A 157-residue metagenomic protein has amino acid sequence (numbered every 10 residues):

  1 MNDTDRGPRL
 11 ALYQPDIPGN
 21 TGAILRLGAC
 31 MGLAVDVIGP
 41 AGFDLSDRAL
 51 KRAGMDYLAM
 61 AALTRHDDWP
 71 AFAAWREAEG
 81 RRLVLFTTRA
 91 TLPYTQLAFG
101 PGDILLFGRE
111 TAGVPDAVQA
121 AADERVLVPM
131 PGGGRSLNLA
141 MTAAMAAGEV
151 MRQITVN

Functional and structural regions predicted by a protein language model:
M1-N157: Post-transcriptional modification and biogenesis factors for structured RNAs of the translation apparatus
